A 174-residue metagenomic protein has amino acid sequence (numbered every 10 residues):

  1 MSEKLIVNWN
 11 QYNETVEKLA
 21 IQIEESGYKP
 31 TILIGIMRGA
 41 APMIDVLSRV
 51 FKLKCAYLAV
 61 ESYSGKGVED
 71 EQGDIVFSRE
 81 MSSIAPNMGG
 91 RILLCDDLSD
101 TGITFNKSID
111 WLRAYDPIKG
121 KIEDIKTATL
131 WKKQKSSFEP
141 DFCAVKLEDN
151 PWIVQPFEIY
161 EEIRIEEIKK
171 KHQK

Functional and structural regions predicted by a protein language model:
M1-K174: PRPP-associated nucleotide enzymes
